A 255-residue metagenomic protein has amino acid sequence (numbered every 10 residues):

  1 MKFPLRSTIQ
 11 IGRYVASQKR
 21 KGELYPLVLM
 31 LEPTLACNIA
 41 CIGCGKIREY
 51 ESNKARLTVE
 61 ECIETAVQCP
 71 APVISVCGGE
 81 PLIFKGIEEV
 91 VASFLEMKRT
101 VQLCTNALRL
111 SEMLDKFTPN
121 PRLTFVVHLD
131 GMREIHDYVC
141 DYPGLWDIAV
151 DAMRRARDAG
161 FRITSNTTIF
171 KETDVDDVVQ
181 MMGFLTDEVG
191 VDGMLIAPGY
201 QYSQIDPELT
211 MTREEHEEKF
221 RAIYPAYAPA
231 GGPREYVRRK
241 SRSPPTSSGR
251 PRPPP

Functional and structural regions predicted by a protein language model:
K2-K116, N120-P121: Conserved alpha-helical substructure of the radical SAM core
E32, G79-P81, N106-L108, D130-M132 (+2 more regions): Active-site beta-loop-alpha junctions enriched in small/polar residues
C44, E89-A92, K116-P119, C140-P143 (+2 more regions): Short, glycine/charged-enriched secondary-structure capping and boundary segments
R48-E51, M132-E134, Q201-S203: A short, flexible beta-alpha/helix-coil linker loop
E51-K54, Y138, T167: Generic anion/oxyanion-binding catalytic loop in active/binding sites
L57-T58, V126-D130, Y142-P255: Radical SAM enzyme [4Fe-4S]-AdoMet core and its adjacent flexible, acidic and glycine-rich loops/tails across
M113, I135-V139: Short, charged, surface-exposed secondary-structure boundary motifs
